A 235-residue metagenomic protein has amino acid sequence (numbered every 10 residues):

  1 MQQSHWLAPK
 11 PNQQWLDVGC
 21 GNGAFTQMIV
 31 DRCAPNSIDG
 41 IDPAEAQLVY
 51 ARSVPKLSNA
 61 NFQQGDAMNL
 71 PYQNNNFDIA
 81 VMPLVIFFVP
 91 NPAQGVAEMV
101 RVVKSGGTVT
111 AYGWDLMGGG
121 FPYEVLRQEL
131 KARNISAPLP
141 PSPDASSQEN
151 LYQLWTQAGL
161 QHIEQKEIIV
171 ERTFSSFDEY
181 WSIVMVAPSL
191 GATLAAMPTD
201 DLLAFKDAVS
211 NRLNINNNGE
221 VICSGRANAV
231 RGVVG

Functional and structural regions predicted by a protein language model:
M1-S4: Conserved SAM-binding loop and adjacent beta-strand
A8-Q14: Short helix-loop-beta connector
Q14-L70, Q94: Class I SAM-dependent methyltransferase SAM/SAH-binding core
N22-A24, P143-G235: Conserved Class I S-adenosyl-L-methionine
M68-A80: A short acidic, Gly/Pro-enriched loop at the edge of an enzyme's catalytic core that lines a small-molecule cofactor
D78-P92, D115: A short SAM/SAH-binding and catalytic strip from SAM-dependent methyltransferases
A93-T108: A short glycine-rich, Lys/Arg-flanked "PGG" loop and its adjoining helix->strand segment in the class I
T108-I135: Conserved class I S-adenosyl-L-methionine
